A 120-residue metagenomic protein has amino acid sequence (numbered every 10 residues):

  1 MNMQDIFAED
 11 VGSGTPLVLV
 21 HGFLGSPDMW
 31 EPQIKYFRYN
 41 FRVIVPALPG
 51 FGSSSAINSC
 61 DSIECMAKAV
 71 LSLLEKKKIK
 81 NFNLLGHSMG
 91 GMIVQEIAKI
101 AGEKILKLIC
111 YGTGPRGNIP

Functional and structural regions predicted by a protein language model:
M1-D5: N-terminal cap/lid segment of alpha/beta-hydrolase-fold proteins
I6-A56, L73: Conserved HGGG/HGGXW glycine-rich cap/lid loop of the alpha/beta-hydrolase fold
P16, N40-R42, K78-N83, K104-K107: Structural signature of beta-strand start/N-cap positions in the alpha/beta core of ABC transporter nucleotide-binding
G25, G50, G91, P115-R116: Active-site micro-motifs of SAM-dependent methyltransferase domains
K35, I44-L85, I100: Active-site loop/oxyanion-hole signature of alpha/beta-hydrolase fold enzymes
S54, S88, G112: Catalytic nucleophile serine of serine hydrolases, specifically the conserved "nucleophile elbow" pentapeptide
G86-G90, V94: Gly/Ala-rich beta-loop-alpha elbow adjacent to hydrolase catalytic centers
Q95-I100, I105-P120: Flexible "cap/lid" loop of the alpha/beta hydrolase fold
